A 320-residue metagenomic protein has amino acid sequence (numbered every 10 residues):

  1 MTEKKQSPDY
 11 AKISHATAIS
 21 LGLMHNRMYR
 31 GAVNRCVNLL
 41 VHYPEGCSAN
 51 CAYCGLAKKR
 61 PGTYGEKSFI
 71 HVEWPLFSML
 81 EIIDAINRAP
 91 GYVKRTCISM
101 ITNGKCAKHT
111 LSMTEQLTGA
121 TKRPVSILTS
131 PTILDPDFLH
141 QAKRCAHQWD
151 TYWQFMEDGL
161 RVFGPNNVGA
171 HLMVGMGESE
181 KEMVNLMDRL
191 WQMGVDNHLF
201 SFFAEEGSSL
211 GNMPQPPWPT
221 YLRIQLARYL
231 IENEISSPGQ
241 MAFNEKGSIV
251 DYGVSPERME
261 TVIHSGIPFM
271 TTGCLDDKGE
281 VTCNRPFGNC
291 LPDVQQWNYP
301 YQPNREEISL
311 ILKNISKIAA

Functional and structural regions predicted by a protein language model:
M1-I19, Y252-A320: Radical SAM enzyme core and accessory elements
M1-N50, G55-E73, Y92, H264 (+1 more regions): N-terminal [4Fe-4S]-dependent radical SAM core
H42, I101-N103, S130-L134, M173-G177 (+1 more regions): Active-site beta-loop-alpha junctions enriched in small/polar residues
K58-K108, T118-Q154, N197-H198: Core AdoMet radical
K108-V125, H147-N166, P217-S237: Alpha-helix-loop-beta-strand connector modules within alpha/beta enzyme cores
T110-K122, S179-D196, Y252-G266: Short, electropositive alpha-helical surface patch
H140-R144, G175-E180, D196-Y221, E234-E260: Flexible glycine/acidic-rich beta-alpha junction loops that bind and position SAM and/or redox cofactors in anaerobic
D150-S209, Q225-E234: Conserved C-terminal portion of the radical SAM core fold that forms the substrate/S-adenosylmethionine-binding
